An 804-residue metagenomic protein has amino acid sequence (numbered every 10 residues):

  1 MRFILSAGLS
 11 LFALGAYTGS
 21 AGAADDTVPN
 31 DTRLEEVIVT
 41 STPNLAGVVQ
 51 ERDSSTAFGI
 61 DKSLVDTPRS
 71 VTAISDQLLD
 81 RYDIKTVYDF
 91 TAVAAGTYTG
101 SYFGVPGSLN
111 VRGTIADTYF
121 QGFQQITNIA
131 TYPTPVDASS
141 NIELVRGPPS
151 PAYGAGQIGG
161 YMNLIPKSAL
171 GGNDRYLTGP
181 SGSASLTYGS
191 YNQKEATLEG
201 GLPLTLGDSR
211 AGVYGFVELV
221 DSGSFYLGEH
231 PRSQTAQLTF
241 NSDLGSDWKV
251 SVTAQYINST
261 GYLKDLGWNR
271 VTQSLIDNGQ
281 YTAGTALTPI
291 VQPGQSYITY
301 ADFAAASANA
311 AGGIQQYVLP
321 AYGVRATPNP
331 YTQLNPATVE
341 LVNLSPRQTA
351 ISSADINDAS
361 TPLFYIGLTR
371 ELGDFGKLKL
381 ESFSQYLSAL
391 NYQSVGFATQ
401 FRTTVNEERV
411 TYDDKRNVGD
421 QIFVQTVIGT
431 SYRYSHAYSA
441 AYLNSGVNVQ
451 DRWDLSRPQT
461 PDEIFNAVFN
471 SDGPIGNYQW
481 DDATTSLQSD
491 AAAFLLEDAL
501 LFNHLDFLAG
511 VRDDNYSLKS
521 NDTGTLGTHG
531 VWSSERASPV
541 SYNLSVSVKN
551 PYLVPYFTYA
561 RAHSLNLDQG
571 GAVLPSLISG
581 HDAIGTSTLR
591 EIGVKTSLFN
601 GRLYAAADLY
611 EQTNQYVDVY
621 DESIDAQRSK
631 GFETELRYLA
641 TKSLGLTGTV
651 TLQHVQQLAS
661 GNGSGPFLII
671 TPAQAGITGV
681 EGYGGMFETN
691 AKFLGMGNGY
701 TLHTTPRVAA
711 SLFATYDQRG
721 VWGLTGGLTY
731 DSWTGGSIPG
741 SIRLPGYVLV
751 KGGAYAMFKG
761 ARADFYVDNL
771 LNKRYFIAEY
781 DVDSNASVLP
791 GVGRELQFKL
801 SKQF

Functional and structural regions predicted by a protein language model:
R33-D174, I592: Acidic, small-polar-rich N-terminal luminal/periplasmic segments of exported/outer-membrane proteins
D137-S140, P151-Q237, L244-K249, P362 (+1 more regions): Outer-membrane beta-barrel translocator/receptor signature
T235-T426, Y604: Outer-membrane beta-barrel domain signature, strongest for Gram-negative TonB-dependent receptors and also present
K264-Q348, N448-Q479, L518-A537, L567-H581 (+2 more regions): Solvent-exposed loop segments that connect transmembrane elements
T361-L387, T399-D522, K549: Face-selective signature of the C-terminal outer-membrane beta-barrel domain
F423-Y442, D482-Q612, S629, L639-T641 (+2 more regions): Structural signature of Gram-negative outer-membrane beta-barrels, strongest in the C-terminal barrel of TonB-dependent
F502-N503, R602-T613, I624-P739, K799-Q803: Gram-negative outer-membrane beta-barrel transporters
V655, S732-S737, Y755-F804: C-terminal beta-signal and adjacent terminal beta-strands/loops of Gram-negative outer-membrane beta-barrel proteins
